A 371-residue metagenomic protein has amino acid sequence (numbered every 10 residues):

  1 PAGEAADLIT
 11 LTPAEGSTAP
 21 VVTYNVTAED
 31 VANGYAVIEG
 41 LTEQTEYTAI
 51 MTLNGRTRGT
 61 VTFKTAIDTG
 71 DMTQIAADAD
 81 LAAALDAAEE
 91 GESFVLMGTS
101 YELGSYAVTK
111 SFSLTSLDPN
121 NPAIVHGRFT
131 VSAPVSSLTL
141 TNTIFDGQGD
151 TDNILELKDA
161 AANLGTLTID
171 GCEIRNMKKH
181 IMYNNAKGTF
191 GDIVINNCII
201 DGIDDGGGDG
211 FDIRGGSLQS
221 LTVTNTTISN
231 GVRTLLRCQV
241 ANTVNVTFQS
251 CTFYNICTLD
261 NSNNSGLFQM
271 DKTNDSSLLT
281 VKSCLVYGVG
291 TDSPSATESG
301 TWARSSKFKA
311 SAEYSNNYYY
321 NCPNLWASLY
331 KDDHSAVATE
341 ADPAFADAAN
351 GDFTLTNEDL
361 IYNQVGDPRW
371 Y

Functional and structural regions predicted by a protein language model:
P1-P20: Solvent-exposed loop/turn segments flanking beta-strands in beta-repeat/beta-sandwich domains
I38-E46: Surface-exposed, short loops/turns at beta-strand junctions within beta-sandwich domains
E43, N54-D68: Extracellular fibronectin type III
A66-E102, E358-W370: Acidic Gly/Asp/Thr-rich repetitive segments characteristic of extracellular carbohydrate-active and adhesion proteins
Y101-T115, A123-T166, K179-K187: Extracellular beta-strand-rich solenoid/capping regions of secreted or surface-exposed proteins that bind or remodel
L103-S105, H126-F129, Q148-E156, N176-N184 (+7 more regions): Short glycine/acidic-rich loop motifs that flank beta-strands on beta-rich extracellular proteins
S136-G147, L164-N176, F190-D205, L218-R233 (+4 more regions): Right-handed parallel beta-helix
D333-Y371: C-terminal accessory segments
